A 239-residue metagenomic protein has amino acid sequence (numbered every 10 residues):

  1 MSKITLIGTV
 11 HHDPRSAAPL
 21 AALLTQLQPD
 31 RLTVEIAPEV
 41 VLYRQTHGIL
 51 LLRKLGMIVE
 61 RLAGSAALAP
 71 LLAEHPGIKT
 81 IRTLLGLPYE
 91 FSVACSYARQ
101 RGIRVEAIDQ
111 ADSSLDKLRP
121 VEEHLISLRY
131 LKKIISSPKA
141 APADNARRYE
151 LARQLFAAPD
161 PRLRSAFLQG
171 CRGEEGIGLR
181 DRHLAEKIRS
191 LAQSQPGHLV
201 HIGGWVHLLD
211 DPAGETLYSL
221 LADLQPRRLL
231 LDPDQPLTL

Functional and structural regions predicted by a protein language model:
M1-L239: Compositional signal for N-terminal targeting/processing segments
